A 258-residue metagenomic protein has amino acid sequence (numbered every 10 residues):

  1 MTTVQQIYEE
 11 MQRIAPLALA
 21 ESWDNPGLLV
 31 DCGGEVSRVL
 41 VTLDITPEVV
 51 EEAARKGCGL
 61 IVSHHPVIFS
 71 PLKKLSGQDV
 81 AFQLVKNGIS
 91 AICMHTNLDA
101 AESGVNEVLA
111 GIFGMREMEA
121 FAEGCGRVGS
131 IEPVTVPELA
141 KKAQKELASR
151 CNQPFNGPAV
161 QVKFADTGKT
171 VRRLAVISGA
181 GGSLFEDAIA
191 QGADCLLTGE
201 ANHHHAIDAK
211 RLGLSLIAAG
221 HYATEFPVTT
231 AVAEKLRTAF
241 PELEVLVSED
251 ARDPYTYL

Functional and structural regions predicted by a protein language model:
M1-L258: Hydrophobic structural segments
